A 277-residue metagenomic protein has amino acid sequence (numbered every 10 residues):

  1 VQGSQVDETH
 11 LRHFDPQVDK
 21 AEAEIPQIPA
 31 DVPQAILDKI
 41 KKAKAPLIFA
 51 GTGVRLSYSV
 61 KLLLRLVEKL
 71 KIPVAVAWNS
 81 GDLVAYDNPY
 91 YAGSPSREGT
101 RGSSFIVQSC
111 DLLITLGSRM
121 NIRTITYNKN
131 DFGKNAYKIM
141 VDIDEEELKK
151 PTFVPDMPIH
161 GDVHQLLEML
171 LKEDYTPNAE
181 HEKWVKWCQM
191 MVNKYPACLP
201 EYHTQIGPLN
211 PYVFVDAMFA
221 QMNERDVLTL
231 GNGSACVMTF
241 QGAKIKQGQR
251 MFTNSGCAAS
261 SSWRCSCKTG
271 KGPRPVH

Functional and structural regions predicted by a protein language model:
V1, E24, S80-M190: Glycine-rich, acidic loop regions that bind phosphate or pyrophosphate groups
V1-K42, N193-L199: Conformationally flexible catalytic loops at phosphate/diphosphate-handling active centers
G3-V6, T52-V54, N79-G81, S118-N121 (+1 more regions): Short glycine-rich anion-binding loops that position phosphate/pyrophosphate groups of nucleotides and phosphorylated
V32-P46, L66, V107-S109, A217-E224 (+1 more regions): Glycine-rich phosphate/diphosphate-binding loops that line cofactor/substrate pockets in enzymes
K44-S57, V67: Glycine-rich phosphate/diphosphate-binding loops and the adjacent beta-loop-alpha structural elements that coordinate
F49-T52, F105-S118, T253, K268-H277: A short, small-residue-rich loop immediately preceding and capping a beta-strand
K71-I72, G133-Y137, Q249: A short helix->loop->beta-strand "cap" motif at the edges of active sites that frequently abuts
Q189-S262, G270-G272: Active-site diphosphate/adenylate-binding microenvironment
